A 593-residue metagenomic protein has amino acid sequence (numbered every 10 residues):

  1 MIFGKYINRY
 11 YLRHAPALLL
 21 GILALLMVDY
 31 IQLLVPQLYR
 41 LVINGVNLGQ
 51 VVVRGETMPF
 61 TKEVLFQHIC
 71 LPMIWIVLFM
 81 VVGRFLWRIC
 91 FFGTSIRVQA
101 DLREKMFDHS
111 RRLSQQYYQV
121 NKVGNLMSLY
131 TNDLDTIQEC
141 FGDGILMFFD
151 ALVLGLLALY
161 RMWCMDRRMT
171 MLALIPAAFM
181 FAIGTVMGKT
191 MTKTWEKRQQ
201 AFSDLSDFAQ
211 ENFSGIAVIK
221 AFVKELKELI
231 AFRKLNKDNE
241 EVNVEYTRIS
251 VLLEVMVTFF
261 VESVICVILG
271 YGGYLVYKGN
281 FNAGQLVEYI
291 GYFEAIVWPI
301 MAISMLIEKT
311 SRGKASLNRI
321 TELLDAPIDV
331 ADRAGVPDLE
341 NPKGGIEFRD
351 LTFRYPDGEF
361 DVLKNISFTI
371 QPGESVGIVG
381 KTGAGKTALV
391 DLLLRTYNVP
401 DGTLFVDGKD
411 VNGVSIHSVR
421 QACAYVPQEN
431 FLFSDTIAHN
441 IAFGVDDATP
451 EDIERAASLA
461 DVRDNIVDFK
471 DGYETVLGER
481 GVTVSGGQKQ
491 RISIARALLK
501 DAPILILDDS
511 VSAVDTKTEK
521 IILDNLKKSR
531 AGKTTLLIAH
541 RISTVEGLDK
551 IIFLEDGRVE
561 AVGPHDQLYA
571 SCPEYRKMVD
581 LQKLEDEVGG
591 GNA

Functional and structural regions predicted by a protein language model:
M1-V35, N47-P72, L86-F91, S95-V98 (+11 more regions): Membrane-integrated ABC transporters
L12-R13, Q115-Q116, N132-F141, I145 (+9 more regions): An intracellular "coupling" helix at the cytosolic face of ABC transporter transmembrane type-1 domains
R13, A17-D29, I76-M80, D143-K197 (+1 more regions): Transmembrane helices of ABC transporter permease
P16-L41, I69, M73, R88-F92 (+5 more regions): Alpha-helical segments in transporter systems
S110, F232, I320, F348-D350: Conserved catalytic Walker-motif region of ABC-type ATPase nucleotide-binding domains
R161-I175, I249-N318, L324: Helix-loop-helix
D332, L339-A593: ABC-type nucleotide-binding domain
